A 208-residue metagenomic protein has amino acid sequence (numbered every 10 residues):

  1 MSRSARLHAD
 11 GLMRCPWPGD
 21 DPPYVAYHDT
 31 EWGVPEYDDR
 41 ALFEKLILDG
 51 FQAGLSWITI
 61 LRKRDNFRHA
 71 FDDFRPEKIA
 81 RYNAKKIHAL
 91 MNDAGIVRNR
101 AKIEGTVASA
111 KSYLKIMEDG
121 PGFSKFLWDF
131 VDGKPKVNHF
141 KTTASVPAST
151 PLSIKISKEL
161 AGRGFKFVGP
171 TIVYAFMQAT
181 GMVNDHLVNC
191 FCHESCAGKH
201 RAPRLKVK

Functional and structural regions predicted by a protein language model:
M1-K208: HhH-family (HhH-GPD) DNA N-glycosylase catalytic core used in base-excision repair
